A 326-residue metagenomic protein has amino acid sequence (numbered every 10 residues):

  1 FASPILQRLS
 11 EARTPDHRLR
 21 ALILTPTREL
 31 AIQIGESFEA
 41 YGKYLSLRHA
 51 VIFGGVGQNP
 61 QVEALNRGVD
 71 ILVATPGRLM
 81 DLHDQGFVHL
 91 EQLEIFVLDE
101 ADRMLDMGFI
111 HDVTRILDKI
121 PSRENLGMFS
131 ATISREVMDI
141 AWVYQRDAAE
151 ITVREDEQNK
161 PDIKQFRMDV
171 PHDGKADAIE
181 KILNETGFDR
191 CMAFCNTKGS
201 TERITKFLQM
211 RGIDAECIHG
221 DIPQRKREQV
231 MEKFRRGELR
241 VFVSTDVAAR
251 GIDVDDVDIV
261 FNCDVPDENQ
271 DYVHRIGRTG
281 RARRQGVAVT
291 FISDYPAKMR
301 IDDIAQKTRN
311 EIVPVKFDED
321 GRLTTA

Functional and structural regions predicted by a protein language model:
F1-A326: Conserved helicase RecA-like core
